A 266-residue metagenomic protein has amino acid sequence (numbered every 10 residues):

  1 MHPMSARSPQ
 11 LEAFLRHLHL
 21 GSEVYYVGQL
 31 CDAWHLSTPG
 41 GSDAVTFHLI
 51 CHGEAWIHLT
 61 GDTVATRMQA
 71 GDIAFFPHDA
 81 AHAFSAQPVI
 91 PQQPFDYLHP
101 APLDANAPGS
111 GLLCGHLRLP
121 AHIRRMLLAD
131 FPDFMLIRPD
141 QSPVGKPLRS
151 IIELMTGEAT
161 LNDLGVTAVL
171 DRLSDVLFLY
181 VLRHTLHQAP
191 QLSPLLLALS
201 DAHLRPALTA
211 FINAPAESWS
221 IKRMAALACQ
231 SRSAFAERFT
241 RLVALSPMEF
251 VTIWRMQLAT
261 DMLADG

Functional and structural regions predicted by a protein language model:
M1-F75, A80-L103: Generic protein-terminus/edge-of-domain signal
L20-E23, A55, I73, T160 (+3 more regions): Generic structural signal for secondary-structure transition and capping sites
H52, D201-L204, M256: ATP/adenylate-binding site constellation spanning eukaryotic-like Ser/Thr protein kinases, ABC-transporter
G53, Q87, E158-L161, H184 (+2 more regions): Generic structural signal for alpha-helix termini and adjacent loop/cap motifs
P88-L112, H122-F134: Double-stranded beta-helix
L113-H122, L128, D133-A210: An amphipathic alpha-helical interaction segment
V176, Y180-L186, L196, P206-L258 (+1 more regions): Basic/polar phosphate-binding segments, predominantly the helix-turn-helix DNA-binding elements of transcriptional
